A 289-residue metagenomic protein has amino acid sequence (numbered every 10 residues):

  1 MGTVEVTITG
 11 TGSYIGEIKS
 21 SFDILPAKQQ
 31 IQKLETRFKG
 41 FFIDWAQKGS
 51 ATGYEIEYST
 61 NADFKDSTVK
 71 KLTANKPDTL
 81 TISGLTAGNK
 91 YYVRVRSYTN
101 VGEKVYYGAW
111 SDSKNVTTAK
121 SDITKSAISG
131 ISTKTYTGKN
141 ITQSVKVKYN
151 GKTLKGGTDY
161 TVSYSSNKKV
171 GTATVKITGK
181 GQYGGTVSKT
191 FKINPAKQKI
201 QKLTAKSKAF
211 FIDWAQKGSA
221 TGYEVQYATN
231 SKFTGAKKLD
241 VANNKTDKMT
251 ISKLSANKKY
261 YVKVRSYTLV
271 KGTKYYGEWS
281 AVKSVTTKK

Functional and structural regions predicted by a protein language model:
M1-I15, T153-G184: Serine/threonine-rich, repeat-prone extracellular segments and beta-strand-based repeat modules of secreted/surface
V6-I8, W45, I56, T137 (+5 more regions): Extracellular/surface recognition and adhesion modules
T11-I15, T99-Y106, K180-G184, L269-Y275: Short, solvent-exposed loop/turn segments at the edges of extracellular beta-sandwich modules
P26-G49, V105-A119, N194-G218, K274-K289: Pro/Thr/Ser/Gly-rich low-complexity, intrinsically disordered linker/stalk tracts
E55-T86, E224-S255: Recognizes extended acidic, P/S/T-rich segments that occur within or adjacent to Ig-like beta-sandwich modules
E57-N61, R96-Y98, K148, Q226-N230 (+1 more regions): Predominantly extracellular/luminal cell-surface or secreted proteins
L85-V101, I251-G272: Beta-strand-rich modules
S121-K152: Solvent-exposed, low-complexity, repeat-rich "mucin-like" stalks and linkers
